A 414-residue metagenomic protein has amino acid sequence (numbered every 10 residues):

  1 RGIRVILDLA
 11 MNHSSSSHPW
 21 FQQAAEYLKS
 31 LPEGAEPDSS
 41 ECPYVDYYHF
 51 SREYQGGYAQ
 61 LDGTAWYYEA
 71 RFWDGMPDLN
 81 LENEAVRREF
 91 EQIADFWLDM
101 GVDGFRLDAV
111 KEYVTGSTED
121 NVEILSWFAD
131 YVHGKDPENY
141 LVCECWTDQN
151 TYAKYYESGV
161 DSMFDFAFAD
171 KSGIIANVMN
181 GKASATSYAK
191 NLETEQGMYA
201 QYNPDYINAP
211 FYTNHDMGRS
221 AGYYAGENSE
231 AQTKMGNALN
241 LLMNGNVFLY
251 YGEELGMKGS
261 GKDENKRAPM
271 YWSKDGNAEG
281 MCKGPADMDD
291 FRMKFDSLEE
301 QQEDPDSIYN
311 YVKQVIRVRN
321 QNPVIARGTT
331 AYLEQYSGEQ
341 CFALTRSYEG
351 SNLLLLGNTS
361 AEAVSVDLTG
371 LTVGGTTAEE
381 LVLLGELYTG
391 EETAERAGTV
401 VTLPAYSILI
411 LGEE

Functional and structural regions predicted by a protein language model:
R1-R88, D99, R106, V110-S158: Acidic/aromatic-lined carbohydrate-recognition and catalytic surfaces of CAZymes acting on diverse glycans
S16-S17, Q22-E53, A129-N277: Conserved alpha/beta catalytic core and glycan-binding cleft of carbohydrate-active enzymes
Y67-E82, N214-A221, D289-E299: Short glycine/proline-rich turn/loop motifs
E84-L98, T233, N237: Short, acidic/polar
G101-D103, F211, T402: Short loop/turn motifs at secondary-structure junctions
K135, Y140, F211-N214, A225-S365 (+1 more regions): Loop/helix patches that line or flank the sugar-binding groove of alpha-linked glycan CAZymes
A363-Y388: Beta-strand-rich binding/interaction modules
T393-E414: C-terminal beta-strand-rich structural cap/linker in extracellular carbohydrate-active enzymes
